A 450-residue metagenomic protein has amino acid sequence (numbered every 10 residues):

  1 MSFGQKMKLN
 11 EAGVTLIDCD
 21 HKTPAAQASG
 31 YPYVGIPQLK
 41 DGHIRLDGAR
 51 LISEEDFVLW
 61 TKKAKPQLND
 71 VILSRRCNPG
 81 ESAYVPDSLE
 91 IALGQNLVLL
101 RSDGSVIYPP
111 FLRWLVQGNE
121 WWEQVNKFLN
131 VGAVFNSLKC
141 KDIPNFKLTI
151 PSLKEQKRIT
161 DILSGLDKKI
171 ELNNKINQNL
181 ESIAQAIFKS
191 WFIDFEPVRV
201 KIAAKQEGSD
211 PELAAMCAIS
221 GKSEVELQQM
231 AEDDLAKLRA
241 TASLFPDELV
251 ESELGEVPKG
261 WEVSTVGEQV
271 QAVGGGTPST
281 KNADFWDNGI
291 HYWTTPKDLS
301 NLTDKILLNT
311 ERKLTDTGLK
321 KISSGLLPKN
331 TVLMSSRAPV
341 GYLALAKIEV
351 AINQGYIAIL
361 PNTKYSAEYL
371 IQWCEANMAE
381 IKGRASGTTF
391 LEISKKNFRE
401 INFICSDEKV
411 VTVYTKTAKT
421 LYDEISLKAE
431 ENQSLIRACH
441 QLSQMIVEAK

Functional and structural regions predicted by a protein language model:
M1-D20, N145-S190, E224-E226, A236-T277 (+2 more regions): Non-catalytic DNA-recognition/assembly elements of restriction-modification systems
M1-R45, L59-T61, K259-T303, G318-I322 (+1 more regions): Low-complexity, Lys/Gly-biased intrinsically disordered segments
S2-M7, Q271, A283-D284, H291-L299 (+5 more regions): Extended non-membrane alpha-helical scaffolds
G35-I36, E54-G118, T295-K297, E311-A376 (+2 more regions): A short beta-sheet element
G42-I44, S82, P109, E196 (+2 more regions): Short helix/loop capping segments that flank catalytic or ligand/cofactor-binding pockets
I91-V98, V131-T160, S336, V350-I357 (+1 more regions): A short glycine-rich beta-alpha junction/loop motif
Q117-E123, K127, K147-P151: Well-ordered mid-protein domain cores that form the structural environment of catalytic cofactors
I187, D194, V198-Q228: Extended, domain-scale alpha-helical bundle/helix-rich regions
